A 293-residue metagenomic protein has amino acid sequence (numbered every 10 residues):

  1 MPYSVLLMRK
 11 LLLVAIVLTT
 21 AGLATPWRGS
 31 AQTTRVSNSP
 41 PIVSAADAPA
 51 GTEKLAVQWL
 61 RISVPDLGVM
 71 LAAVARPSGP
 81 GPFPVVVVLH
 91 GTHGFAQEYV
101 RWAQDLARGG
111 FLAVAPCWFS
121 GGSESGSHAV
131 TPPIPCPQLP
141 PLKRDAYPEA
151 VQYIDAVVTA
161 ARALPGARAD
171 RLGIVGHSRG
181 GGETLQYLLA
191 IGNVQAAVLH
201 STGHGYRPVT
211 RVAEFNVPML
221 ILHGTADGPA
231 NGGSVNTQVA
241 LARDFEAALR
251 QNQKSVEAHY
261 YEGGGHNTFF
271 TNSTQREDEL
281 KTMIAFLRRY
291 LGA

Functional and structural regions predicted by a protein language model:
R35-P80: N-terminal cap/lid segment of alpha/beta-hydrolase-fold proteins
I62, H93-F95, Q152-F215: Primarily recognizes the serine-hydrolase "nucleophile elbow" in alpha/beta-hydrolase and SGNH/GDSL folds
I62-A73, P82-A163: Serine-hydrolase catalytic machinery in alpha/beta-hydrolase-like enzymes
V88-H93, T202, G224-T225: Glycine-rich His-Gly loop
L89, P116, H200, Y261-G264: Alpha/beta-hydrolase
F215, I221-H223: Short beta-strand/loop motif that positions the catalytic acidic residue of the alpha/beta-hydrolase fold
T225-E257: Active-site-adjacent alpha-helix of alpha/beta-hydrolase-fold enzymes
R250-A293: C-terminal catalytic histidine-bearing segment of alpha/beta-hydrolase fold enzymes
